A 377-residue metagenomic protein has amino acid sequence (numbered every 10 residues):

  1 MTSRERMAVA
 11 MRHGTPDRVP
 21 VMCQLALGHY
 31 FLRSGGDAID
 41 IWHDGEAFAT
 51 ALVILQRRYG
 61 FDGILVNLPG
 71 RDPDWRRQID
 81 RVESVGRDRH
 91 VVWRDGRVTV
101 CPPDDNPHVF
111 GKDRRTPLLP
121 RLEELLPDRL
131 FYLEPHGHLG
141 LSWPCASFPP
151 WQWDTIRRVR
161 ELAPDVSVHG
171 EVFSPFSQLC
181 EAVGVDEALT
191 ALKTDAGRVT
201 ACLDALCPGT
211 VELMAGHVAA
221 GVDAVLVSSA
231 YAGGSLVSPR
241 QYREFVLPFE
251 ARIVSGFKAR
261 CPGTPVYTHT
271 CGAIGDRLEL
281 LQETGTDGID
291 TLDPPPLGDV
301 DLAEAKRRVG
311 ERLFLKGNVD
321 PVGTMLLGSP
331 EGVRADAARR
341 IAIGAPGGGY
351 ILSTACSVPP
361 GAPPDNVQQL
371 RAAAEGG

Functional and structural regions predicted by a protein language model:
M1-I41, A51, T116-G377: Active-site loop segments of alpha/beta catalytic cores
T2, N67-G70, G86, S238: Residue-level detector of functionally special positions within alpha-helical transmembrane segments of multi-pass
M22-L27, G63-P73: Ligand-binding clamshell of periplasmic/extracellular solute-binding protein-like
D44-G45: Outer-membrane beta-barrel proteins
F48-N67, G216-A220: Catalytic domains of carbohydrate-active enzymes, especially glycoside hydrolases
L55-R58, D80-S84, R158-L162: Short, charge-rich binding segments
V66-D80, S174-F176: Short, glycine/charge-rich beta-strand/loop segments that flank catalytic centers and engage negatively charged groups
D74-L139, D165: A contiguous, low-structure linker/loop signature
